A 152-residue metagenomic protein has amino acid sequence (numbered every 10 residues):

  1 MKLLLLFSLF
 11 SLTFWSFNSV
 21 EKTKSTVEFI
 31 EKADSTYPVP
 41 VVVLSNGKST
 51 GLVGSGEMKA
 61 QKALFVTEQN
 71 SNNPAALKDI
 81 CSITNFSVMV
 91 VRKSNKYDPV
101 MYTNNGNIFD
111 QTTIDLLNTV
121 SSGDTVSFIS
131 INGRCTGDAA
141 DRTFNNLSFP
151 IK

Functional and structural regions predicted by a protein language model:
M1-T26: Bacterial Sec-dependent N-terminal signal peptides
K2, K22-K24, K32, K48 (+4 more regions): Context-gated lysine
T23-G47, D138-K152: Short beta-strand elements
K24-S25, K32-A33, T67-N72, I108-Q111 (+1 more regions): Short amphipathic alpha-helical surface micro-motifs
Y37-D79: Predominantly extracytoplasmic/ectodomain segments of secreted and cell-surface proteins
L44-S45, T67, M89-K93, I129 (+1 more regions): A structural detector for beta-sheet-dominated domains
A63-Y102: Extended low-complexity, serine/threonine- and proline-enriched intrinsically disordered segments
S87, Y97-I151: Mature extracytoplasmic or organellar-lumen-exposed domains after removal of signal/transit peptides
